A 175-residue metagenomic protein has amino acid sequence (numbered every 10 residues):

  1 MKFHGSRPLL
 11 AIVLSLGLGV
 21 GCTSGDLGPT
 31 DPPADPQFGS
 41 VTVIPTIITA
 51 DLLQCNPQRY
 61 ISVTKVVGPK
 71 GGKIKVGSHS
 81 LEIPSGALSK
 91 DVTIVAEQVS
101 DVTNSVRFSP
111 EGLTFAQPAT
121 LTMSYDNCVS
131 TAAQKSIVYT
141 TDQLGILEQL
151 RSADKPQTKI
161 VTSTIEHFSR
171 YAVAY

Functional and structural regions predicted by a protein language model:
M1-G21: Sec-dependent bacterial lipoprotein signal peptides
L16-C55, Y175: Bacterial Sec-dependent N-terminal signal peptides
G28-P29, R59-S62, S89: Secreted/processed peptides and extracellular or luminal domains of membrane proteins
S40, P45-A50, Q54-P57, V67-K70 (+1 more regions): Proteolytic processing hotspots in large secreted/extracellular or virion-associated proteins and select intracellular
Y60-S62, S78, P118-T120, I160-T162: Intrinsic-disorder/low-complexity, polar/charged segments enriched in Ser/Thr/Lys/Arg/Asp/Glu/Gln
V63-I94: Predominantly extracellular/luminal regions of secreted and cell-surface proteins, especially disulfide-bonded
L150-K155: Short beta-strand segments within Ig-like beta-sandwich modules, predominantly Fibronectin type-III
I160-Y175: C-terminal beta-strand-rich structural cap/linker in extracellular carbohydrate-active enzymes
